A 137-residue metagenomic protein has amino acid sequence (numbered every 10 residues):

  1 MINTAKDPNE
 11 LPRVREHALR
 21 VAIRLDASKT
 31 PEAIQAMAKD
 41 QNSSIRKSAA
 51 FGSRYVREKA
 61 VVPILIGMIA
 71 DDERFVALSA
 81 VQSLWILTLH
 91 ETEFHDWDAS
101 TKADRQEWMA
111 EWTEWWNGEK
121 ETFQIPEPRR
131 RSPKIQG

Functional and structural regions predicted by a protein language model:
M1-D7, A27-K39, E58-A70, H90-D98: Amphipathic alpha-helical scaffolding segments comprising HEAT/armadillo-like alpha-solenoid repeats
N9-L11, Q41-N42, D72-E73: Short inter-helical turns and helix N-cap capping residues of alpha-solenoid HEAT/ARM repeat scaffolds
A18, A49, A80-S83, W112: Conserved hydrophobic register position within alpha-solenoid helical repeats
V21-R24, G52-Y55, S83-I86, W115 (+1 more regions): Core register positions within helices of long alpha-helical scaffolds
I69-R74, W85-L89, K102-R105: TPR/TPR-like (Sel1-like) alpha-helical repeat modules
E93-G137: Terminal, low-structured helical/coil segments at or just beyond the last alpha-helical repeat
